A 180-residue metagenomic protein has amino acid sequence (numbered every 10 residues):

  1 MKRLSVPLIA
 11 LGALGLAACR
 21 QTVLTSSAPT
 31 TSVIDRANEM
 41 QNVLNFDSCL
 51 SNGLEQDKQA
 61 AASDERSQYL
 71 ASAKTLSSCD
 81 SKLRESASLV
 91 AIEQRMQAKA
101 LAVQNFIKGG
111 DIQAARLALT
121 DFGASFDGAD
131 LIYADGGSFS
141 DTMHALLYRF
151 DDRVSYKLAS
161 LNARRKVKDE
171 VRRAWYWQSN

Functional and structural regions predicted by a protein language model:
M1-L8: Bacterial N-terminal signal peptides that target proteins for export
G15-A18: C-terminal motif of bacterial Sec signal peptides marking the signal peptidase cleavage site
R20-E85, T142-N180: N-terminal alpha-helical interaction modules that lie
K82-A91, D130-I132: Flexible helix-coil transition and linker loops at the boundaries of alpha-helical arrays
R95-A100, D130-Y156: TPR/TPR-like alpha-solenoid helical repeat scaffolds
Q113-G128: TPR/TPR-like (Sel1-like) alpha-helical repeat modules
